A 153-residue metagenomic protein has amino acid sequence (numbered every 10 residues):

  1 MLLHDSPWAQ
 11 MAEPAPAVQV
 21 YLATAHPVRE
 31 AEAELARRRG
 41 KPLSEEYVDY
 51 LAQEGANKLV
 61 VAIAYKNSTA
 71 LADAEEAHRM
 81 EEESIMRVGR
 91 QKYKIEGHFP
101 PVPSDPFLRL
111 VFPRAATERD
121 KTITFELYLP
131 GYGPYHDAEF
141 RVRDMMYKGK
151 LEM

Functional and structural regions predicted by a protein language model:
M1-M153: Conserved functional micro-motifs across diverse proteins
